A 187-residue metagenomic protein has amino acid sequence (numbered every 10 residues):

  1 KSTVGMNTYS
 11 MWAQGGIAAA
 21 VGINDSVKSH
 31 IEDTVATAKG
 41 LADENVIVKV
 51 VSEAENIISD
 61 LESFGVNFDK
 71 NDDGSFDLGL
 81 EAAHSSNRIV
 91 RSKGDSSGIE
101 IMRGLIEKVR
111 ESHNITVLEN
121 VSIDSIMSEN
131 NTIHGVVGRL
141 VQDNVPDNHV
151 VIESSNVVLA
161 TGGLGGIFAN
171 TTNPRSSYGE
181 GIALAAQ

Functional and structural regions predicted by a protein language model:
K1-T3, A186-Q187: Short, intrinsically disordered, charge-balanced linker/junction segments flanking boundaries in proteins
T3-L140, N148, A160, G166-I167: Conserved N-terminal/central alpha/beta ligand/cofactor-binding core
V21-D25, Q142-N144, Y178, I182-L184: Glycine-rich loops and low-complexity Gly/Arg-rich segments that provide flexible linkers or classic glycine-based
N56, G104, E153, G179-A183: Short Gly/charged-rich anion-binding patches and loops
N144-N156: Core beta-strand elements of the Rossmann-like FAD/NAD(P) dinucleotide-binding domain in flavoenzyme oxidoreductases
N156-Q187: Glycine-rich loop(s) and the adjacent beta-strand/alpha-helix scaffold that form part
